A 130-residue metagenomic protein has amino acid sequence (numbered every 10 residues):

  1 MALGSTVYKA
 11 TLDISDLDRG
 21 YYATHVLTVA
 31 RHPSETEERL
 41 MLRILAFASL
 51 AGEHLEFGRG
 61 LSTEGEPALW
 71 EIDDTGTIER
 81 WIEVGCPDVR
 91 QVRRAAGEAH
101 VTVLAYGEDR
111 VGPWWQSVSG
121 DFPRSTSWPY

Functional and structural regions predicted by a protein language model:
M1-T6: Charge-biased, low-complexity intrinsically disordered regions
D16-L61: Acidic-basic catalytic patches of nuclease active cores, encompassing PD-(D/E)XK and other metal-cofactor nuclease
L55-D74: Long amphipathic N-terminal alpha/beta scaffold segment
L69-E71, G76-Q91, V101: Conserved catalytic cores of phosphodiester-cleaving nucleases, focusing on short active-site segments
R80-W81, G97-A105, S125-Y130: Hydrophobic beta-strand segments of well-ordered beta-sheets in folded domains
Q91-A95, S117: A short acidic, amphipathic alpha-helical/loop segment
Y106-R110: Short beta-alpha junction loops
W114-Y130: Domain-level recognition of nuclease-like catalytic cores that cleave nucleotide substrates
